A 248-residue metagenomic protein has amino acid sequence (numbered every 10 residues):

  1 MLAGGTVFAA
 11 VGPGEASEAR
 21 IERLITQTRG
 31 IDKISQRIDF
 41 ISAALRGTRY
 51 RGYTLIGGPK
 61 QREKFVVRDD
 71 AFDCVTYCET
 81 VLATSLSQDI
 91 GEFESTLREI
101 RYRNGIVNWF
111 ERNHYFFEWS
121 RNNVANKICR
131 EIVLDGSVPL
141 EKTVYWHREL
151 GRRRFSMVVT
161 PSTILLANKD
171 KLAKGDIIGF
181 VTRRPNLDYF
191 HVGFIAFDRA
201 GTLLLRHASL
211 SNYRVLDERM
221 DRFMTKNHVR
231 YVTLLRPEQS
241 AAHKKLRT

Functional and structural regions predicted by a protein language model:
F8-E149, F155: N-terminal capping segments
G12, K174-G179, A200-T248: Low-complexity, Gly/Ser/Thr/Pro-rich intrinsically disordered linker/tail segments
A71, T182-R184, S209: Short, flexible loop/turn elements at secondary-structure junctions
L86-Q88, D170-A173, D198-T202: Secondary-structure boundary elements
L140-N186: A mid-sequence, solvent-exposed acidic-amphipathic segment
F190-F197: Short beta-strand-centered aromatic/proline hotspots
